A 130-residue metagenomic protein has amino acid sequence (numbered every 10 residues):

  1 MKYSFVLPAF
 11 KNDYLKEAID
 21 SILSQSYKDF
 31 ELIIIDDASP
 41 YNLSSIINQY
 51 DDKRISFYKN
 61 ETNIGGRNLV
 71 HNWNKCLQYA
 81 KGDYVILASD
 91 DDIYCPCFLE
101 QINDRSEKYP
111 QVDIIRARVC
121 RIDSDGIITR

Functional and structural regions predicted by a protein language model:
M1-R130: Nucleotide-sugar donor-binding/catalytic module of glycosyltransferases that assemble extracellular/cell-envelope
